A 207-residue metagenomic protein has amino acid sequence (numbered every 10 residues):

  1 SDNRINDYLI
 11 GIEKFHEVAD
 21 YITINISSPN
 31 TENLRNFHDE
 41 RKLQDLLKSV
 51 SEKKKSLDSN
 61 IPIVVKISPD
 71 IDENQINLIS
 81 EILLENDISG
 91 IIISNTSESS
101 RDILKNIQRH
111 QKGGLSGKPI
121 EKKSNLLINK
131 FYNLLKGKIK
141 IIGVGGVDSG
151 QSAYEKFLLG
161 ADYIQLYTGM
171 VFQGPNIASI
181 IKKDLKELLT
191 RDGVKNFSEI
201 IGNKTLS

Functional and structural regions predicted by a protein language model:
S1-L9, N36-H38, K42, V64-E85: Active-site glycine- and acidic-residue-rich loops that bind and position anionic ligands or nucleotide-like cofactors
S1-T23, S28: Active-site beta->alpha loop and helix N-cap motifs at the rims of alpha/beta catalytic domains
Y8-H16, E40-S51, I76-E81, I128 (+3 more regions): Generic structural signal for well-ordered alpha-helices, preferentially at hydrophobic/aromatic core positions
I26, G90-S100, G146, A153-I180: Glycine-rich phosphate-binding active-site loops on the catalytic face of alpha/beta enzymes
P29-H38, I76, E81-G137: Glycine/Thr-rich beta-alpha phosphate-binding loop at enzyme active sites
S56-P69, N133-G143: Short beta-strand/loop segments at the ligand-binding rim of alpha/beta enzyme cores
I71-E85, Y132-G137, V147-I164: Catalytic cores of alpha/beta
S100-G117, M170-K195: C-terminal helical cap(s) of enzyme catalytic domains, especially alpha/beta-barrels
